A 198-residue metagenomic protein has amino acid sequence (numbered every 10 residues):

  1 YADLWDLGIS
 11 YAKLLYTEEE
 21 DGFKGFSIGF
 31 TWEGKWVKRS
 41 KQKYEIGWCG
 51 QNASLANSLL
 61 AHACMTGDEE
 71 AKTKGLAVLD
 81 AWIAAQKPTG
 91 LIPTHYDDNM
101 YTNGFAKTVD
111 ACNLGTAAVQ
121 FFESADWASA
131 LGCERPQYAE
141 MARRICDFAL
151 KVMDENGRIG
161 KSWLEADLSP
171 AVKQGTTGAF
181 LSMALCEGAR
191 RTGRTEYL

Functional and structural regions predicted by a protein language model:
Y1-G47, T73-N99, G104, R143 (+1 more regions): Low-complexity, Ser/Thr/Pro/Gly-enriched N-terminal "stalk/linker" regions
G34-N52, N99-T116, K161-M183, E187-R194: Solvent-exposed loop and edge beta-strand segments that line ligand/cofactor-binding and catalytic clefts
N52-L55, Q86-L91, N113-L114, Q137-Y138 (+4 more regions): Glycan-processing catalytic domains of CAZymes
A53-E69, T116-E134, F180-E196: Well-ordered alpha-helical scaffold segments within catalytic/enzyme domains
E69, A85-T89, L131, N156 (+2 more regions): Alpha-solenoid repeat scaffolds
E69-L76, A111, G132-R143, G175 (+2 more regions): Non-membrane alpha-helical structural segments and their capping/turn regions in soluble enzymes
